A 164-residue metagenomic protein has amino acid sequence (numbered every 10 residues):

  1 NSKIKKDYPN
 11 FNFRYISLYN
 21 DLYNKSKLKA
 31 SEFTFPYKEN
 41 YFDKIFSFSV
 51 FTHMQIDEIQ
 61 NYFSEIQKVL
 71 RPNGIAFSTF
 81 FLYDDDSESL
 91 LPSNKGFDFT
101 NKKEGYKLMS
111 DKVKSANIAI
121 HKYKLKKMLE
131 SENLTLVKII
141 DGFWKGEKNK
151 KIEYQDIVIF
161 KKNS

Functional and structural regions predicted by a protein language model:
N1-T34, N61, I75-S164: Class I (Rossmann-like) S-adenosyl-L-methionine-dependent methyltransferase catalytic domain, capturing the SAM-binding
F33, F42-D43: Local beta-strand N-terminus motif with an aromatic residue
K38, Q60-P72: A short glycine-rich, Lys/Arg-flanked "PGG" loop and its adjoining helix->strand segment in the class I
E39-Y41, K124: Solvent-exposed, flexible loop/coil residues
F46: A conserved beta-strand element that flanks and buttresses the S-adenosyl-L-methionine
V50: Conserved sequence/active-site signature of Rossmann-fold short-chain dehydrogenase/reductase
Q55-I56: Helix-capping/helix-break motifs at membrane-protein junctions, especially on the cytosolic side just before or after
